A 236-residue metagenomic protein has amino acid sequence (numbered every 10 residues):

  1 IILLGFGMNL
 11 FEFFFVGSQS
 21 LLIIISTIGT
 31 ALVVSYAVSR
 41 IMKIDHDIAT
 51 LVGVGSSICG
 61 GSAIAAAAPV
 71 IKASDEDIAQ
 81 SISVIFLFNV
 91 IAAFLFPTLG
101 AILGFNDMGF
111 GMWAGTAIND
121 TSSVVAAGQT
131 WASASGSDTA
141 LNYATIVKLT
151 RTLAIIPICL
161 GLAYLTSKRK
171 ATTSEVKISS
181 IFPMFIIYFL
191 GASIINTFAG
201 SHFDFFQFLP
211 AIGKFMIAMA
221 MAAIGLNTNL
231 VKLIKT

Functional and structural regions predicted by a protein language model:
I1-E12, L160-F215, A220-I234: Structural signature of multi-pass alpha-helical membrane transport proteins
I1-L4, M8-Y36, Q80-I91, P210-F215 (+1 more regions): Entry/N-cap segments of selected transmembrane alpha helices and their immediately preceding amphipathic helices
L3, I24, I28-R40, G60-A65 (+9 more regions): Transmembrane alpha-helical segments of multi-pass membrane transport proteins and ion-pumping complexes
L10-G17, A101-M108, S133-Y143, A171-T172 (+1 more regions): Membrane-interface helix termini and inter-helical loops of multi-pass transporters
V16-G29, G53-S56, G109-A117, T145-A154 (+1 more regions): Structural signature of hydrophobic alpha-helical transmembrane segments
D45-A92, G109-S133, I212: Alpha-helical membrane segments and immediately flanking helix-loop junctions that form or couple to the substrate/ion
A132-V176: Oxyanion-binding "anion nests"
